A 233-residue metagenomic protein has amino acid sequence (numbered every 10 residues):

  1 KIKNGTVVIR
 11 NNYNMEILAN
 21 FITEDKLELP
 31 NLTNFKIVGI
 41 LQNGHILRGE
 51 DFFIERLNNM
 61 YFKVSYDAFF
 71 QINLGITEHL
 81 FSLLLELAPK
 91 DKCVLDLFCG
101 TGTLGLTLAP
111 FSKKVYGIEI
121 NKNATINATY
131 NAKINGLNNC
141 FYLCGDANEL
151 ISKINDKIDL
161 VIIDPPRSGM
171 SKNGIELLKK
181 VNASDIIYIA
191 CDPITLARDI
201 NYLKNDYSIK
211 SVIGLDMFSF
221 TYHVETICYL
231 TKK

Functional and structural regions predicted by a protein language model:
K1-I163, S168-E176: Accessory RNA-recognition modules of RNA-modification enzymes
I9-N11, D216, K232: Short, low-complexity Ser/Thr-rich regulatory SLiMs
M60-K63, D206-G214, T231-K233: A polyampholytic, Gly/Pro-enriched intrinsically disordered region
T101-T103, T195, T226: Ser/Thr-centric signal marking residues that sit in or immediately flank functional binding/regulatory motifs
L143-V224: S-adenosylmethionine
T221-K233: Core SAM-dependent methyltransferase catalytic element
